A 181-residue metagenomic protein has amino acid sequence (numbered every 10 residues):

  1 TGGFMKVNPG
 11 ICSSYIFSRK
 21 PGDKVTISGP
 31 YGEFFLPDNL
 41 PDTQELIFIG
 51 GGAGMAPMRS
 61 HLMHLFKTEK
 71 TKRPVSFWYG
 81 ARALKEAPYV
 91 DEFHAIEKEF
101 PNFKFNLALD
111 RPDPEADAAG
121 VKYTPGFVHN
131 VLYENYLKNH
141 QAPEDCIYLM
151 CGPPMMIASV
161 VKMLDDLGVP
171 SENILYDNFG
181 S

Functional and structural regions predicted by a protein language model:
T1-D23, A81-A83, A108-P112: Ferredoxin-reductase
G32-L40: Short, Lys/Arg- and Gly-enriched loop/turn segments at beta-strand edges
F35, P57-S60, S159-V160: Phosphate- and divalent-cation-binding pockets in alpha/beta enzyme and binding domains that engage nucleotide-derived
D42-Q44, K67-V75: Conserved S-adenosyl-L-methionine
E45-I49, I147-L149: Conserved beta-strand elements of the Class I
P57-E69: Histidine-anchored nucleotide/phosphate-binding helix
R73-S181: Reductase modules of NAD(P)H-dependent flavoproteins
